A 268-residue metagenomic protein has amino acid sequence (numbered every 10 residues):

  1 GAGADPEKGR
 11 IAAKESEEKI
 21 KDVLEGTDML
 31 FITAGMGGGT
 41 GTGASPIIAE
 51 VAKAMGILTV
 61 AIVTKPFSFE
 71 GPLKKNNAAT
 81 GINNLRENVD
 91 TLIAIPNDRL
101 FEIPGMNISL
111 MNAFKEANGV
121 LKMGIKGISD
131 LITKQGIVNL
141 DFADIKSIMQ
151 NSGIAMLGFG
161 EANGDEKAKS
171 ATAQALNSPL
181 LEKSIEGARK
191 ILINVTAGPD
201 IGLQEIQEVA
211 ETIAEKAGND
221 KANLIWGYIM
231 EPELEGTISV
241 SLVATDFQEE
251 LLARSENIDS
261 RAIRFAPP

Functional and structural regions predicted by a protein language model:
G1-P268: Tubulin/FtsZ superfamily GTPase core signature
